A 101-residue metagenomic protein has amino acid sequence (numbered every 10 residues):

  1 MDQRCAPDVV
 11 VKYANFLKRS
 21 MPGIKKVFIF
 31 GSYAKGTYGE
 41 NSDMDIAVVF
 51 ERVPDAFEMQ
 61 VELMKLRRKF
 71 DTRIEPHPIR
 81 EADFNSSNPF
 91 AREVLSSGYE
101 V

Functional and structural regions predicted by a protein language model:
M1-K26, K35-E40, E51-V101: Catalytic core of pol beta-like nucleotidyltransferases
S42-M44: Short, conserved active-site loops that position catalytic residues or coordinate cofactors/metal ions across diverse
A47-V49: Short hydrophobic/aromatic beta-strand micro-patches that form the beta-sheet surface supporting nucleotide- or nucleic
